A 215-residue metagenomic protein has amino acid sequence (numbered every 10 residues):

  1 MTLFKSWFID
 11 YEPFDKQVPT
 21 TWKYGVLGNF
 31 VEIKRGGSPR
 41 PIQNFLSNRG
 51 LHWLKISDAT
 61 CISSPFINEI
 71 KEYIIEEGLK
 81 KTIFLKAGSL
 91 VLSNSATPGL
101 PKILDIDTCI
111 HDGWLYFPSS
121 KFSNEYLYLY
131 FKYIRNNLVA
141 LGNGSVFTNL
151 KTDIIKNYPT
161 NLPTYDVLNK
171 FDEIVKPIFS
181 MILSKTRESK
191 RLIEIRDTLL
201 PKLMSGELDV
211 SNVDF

Functional and structural regions predicted by a protein language model:
M1-S38, N161, Y165-V210: Non-catalytic DNA-recognition/assembly elements of restriction-modification systems
G28-N44, H52-A87, L104-D105, C109-D112: Sequence-specific dsDNA recognition surfaces
R40-S47, G142-G144: Short coil/turn segments at secondary-structure boundaries
I56, S63, K80-N94, L100 (+1 more regions): Polybasic, glycine- and aromatic-enriched phosphate-binding surface used to engage nucleic acids
N94, T108-W114, G144-N169: A short glycine-rich beta-alpha junction/loop motif
P98-L100, W114-Y116: Histidine-centered metal-chelating micro-motifs
S120-N161, F215: Short, positively charged
